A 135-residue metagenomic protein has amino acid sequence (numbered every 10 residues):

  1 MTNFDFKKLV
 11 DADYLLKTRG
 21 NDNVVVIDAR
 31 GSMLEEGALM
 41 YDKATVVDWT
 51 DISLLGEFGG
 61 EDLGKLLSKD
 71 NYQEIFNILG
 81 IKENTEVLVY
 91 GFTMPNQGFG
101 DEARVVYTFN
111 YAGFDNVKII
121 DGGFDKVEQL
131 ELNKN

Functional and structural regions predicted by a protein language model:
T2-N84, F92: Positively charged, proline/Ser/Thr-rich regional signature most characteristic of the Rhodanese/CDC25-like
F4, L66-N135: Thiolate-centered catalytic microenvironments shared by cysteine-dependent enzyme domains
